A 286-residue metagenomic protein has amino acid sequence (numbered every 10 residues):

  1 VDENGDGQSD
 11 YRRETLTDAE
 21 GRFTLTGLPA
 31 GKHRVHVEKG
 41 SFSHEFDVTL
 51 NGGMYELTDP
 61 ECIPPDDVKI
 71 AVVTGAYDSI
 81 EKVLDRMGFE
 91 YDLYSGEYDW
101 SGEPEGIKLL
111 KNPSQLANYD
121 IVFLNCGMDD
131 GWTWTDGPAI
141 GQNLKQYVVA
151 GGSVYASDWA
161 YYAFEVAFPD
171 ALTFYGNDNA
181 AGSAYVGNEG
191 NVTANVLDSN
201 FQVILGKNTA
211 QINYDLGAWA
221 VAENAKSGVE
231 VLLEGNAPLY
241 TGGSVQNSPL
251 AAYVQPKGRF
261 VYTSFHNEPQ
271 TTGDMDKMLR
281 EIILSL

Functional and structural regions predicted by a protein language model:
D2-Y11, Y94-Q115, D130-A139, D170-A184 (+2 more regions): Surface-exposed intrinsically disordered loops and tails
E3-T26: Short, acidic Ser/Thr/Gly-rich low-complexity loop/linker segments typical of extracellular and cell-surface proteins
S9, D78-V83, G131-W132, F164 (+3 more regions): Short, solvent-exposed loop/turn elements at domain surfaces
A19-S41: A short, solvent-exposed beta-strand micro-motif common in secreted/extracellular proteins
D47-I70: Extracellular beta-sheet/turn segments enriched in Thr/Pro/Gly and aliphatic residues
E56, F265-L286: A recurrent domain-boundary module in secreted/ectodomain proteins
K69-T173: Helical hinge/lid and interdomain linker segments adjacent to catalytic or ligand-binding clefts that mediate domain
A184-G273: Catalytic beta-strand/loop cores that center a nucleophilic Ser/Cys/Thr and support acyl-enzyme chemistry
